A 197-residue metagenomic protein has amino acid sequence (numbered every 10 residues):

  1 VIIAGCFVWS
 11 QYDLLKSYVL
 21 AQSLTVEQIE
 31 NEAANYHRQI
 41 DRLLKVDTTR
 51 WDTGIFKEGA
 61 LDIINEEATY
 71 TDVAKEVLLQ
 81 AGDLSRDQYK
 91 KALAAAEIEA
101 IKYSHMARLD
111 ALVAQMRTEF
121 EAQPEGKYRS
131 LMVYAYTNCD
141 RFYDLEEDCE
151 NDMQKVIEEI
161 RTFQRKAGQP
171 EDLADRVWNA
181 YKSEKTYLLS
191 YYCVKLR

Functional and structural regions predicted by a protein language model:
V1-D83: Acidic/polar low-complexity scaffolding segments in large eukaryotic proteins
Q11, L15-Y18, T71-R197: Soluble, non-transmembrane alpha-helical interaction regions
